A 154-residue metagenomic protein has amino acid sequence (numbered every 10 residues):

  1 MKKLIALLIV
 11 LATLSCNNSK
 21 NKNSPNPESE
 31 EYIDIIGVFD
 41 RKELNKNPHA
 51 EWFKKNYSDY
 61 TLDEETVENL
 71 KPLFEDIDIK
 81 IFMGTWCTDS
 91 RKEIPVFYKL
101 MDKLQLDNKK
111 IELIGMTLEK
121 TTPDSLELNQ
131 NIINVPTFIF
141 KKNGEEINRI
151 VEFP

Functional and structural regions predicted by a protein language model:
M1-P25: Bacterial Sec-dependent N-terminal signal peptides
K22-F74: N-terminal leader/targeting and pre-domain segments
K71, Y98, K109-E112, N129-Q130 (+1 more regions): Sequence context surrounding c-type heme c attachment/ligation sites in exported
K80-T85, N108-P123: Thiol-based oxidoreductase modules, predominantly thioredoxin-like and allied folds used for disulfide exchange
T85-P95: Conserved redox-active cysteine motifs that mediate thiol-disulfide chemistry, especially di-cysteine Cys-X(1-2)-Cys
K103-D107: Short helix-capping segments at alpha-helix termini
N134, I139-P154: Non-catalytic, surface beta->alpha helical segment in thiol-disulfide oxidoreductase systems
